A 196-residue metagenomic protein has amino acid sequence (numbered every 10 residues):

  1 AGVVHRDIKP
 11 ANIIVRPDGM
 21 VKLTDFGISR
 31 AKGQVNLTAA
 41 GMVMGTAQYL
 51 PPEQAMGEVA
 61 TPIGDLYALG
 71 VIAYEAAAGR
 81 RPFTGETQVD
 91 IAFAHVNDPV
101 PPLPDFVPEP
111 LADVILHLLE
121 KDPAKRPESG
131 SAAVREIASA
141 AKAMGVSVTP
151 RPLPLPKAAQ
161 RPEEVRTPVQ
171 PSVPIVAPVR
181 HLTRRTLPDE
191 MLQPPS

Functional and structural regions predicted by a protein language model:
A1-T167: Eukaryotic protein kinase
E163-S196: C-terminal or otherwise distal, non-catalytic regulatory regions appended to signaling enzyme catalytic cores
